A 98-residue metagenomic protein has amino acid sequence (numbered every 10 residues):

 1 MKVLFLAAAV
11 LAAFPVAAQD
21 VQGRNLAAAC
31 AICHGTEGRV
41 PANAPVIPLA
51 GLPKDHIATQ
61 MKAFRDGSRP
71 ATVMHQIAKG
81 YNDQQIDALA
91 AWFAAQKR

Functional and structural regions predicted by a protein language model:
M1-A7: Sec-dependent signal peptide recognition, specifically the positively charged N-region followed immediately by
A13-A18: N-terminal signal peptide c-region/cleavage motif recognized by signal peptidases
D20-R24: Short, flexible, mixed-charge glycine/proline-rich loop motifs that serve as phosphate/nucleic-acid-contacting
A28-T36, L89: The canonical Cys-X-X-Cys-His
H34-R39, A94-A95: Detector for the c-type heme attachment site
G38-D66, H75-K79: Gly/Gly-Pro-rich "capping" loops immediately C-terminal to redox-active cysteine motifs in periplasmic/lumenal
R69, A78-R98: C-terminal capping alpha-helices of c-type cytochrome domains
